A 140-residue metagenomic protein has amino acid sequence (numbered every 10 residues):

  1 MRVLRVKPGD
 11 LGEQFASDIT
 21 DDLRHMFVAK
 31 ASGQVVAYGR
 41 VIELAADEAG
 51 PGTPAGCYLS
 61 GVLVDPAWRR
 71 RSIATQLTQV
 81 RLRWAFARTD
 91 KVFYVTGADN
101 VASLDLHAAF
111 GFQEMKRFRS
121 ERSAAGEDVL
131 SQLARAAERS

Functional and structural regions predicted by a protein language model:
M1-K30: Short amphipathic alpha-helix that is part of the acyltransferase structural core
V28, Q34-A45, Y58-L63: Conserved beta-strand in the GNAT
L44-L59, R69, R88-D90: A conserved beta-turn-beta hairpin within the catalytic core of GNAT-like acetyltransferases that forms part
L59-R69, T96-G97: A short, internal acetyl-CoA/4′-phosphopantetheine-binding micro-motif in the GNAT/acyltransferase core
V64, R70-R83, D105-A109: Conserved acetyl-CoA-binding loop-helix of GNAT-fold acetyltransferases
A85-G97: Conserved GNAT acetyl-CoA-binding A-motif
Y94-L104, E121-S123: Conserved beta-strand-loop-alpha-helix junction that forms the acyl-donor binding cleft
S120-S140: C-terminal "cap" of GNAT-fold acetyltransferases
